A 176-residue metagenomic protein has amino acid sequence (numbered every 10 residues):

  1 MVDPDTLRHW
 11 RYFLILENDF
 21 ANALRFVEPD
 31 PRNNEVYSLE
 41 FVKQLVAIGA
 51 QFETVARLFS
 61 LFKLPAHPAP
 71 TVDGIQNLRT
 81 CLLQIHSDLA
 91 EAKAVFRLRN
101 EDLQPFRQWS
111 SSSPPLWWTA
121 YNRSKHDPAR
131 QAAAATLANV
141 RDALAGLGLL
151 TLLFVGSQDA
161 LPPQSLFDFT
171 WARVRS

Functional and structural regions predicted by a protein language model:
M1-A47: Charged alpha-helical initiation segments
F13, F41, F59, S111-S112 (+1 more regions): A generic helix-loop boundary/linker signal
V27-D30, N34, P128-Q131, F154 (+1 more regions): Short secondary-structure junctions and interdomain/linker hinges
S38-K63, R141-T151: Short, hydrophobic, well-ordered secondary-structure elements
E53-T119, R123-R130: Short non-catalytic regulatory patches outside canonical folded cores
L137-S176: Amphipathic, Lys/Arg-enriched alpha-helical patches that create a basic surface for binding polyanionic ligands
